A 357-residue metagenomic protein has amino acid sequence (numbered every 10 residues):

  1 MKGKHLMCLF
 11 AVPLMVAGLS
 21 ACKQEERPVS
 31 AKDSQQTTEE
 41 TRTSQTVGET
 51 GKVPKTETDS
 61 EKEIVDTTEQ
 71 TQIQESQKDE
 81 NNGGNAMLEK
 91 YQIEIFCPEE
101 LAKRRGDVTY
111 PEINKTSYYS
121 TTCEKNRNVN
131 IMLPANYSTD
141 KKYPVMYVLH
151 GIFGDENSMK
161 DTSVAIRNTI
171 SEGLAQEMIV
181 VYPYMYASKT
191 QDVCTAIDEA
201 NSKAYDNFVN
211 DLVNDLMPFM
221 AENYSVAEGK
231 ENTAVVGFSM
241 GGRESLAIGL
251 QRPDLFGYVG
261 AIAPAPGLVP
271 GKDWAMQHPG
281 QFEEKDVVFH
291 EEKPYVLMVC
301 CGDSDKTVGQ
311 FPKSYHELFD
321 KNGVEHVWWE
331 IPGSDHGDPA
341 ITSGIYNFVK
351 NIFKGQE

Functional and structural regions predicted by a protein language model:
M1-L6: Positively charged n-region of N-terminal signal peptides that target proteins for export
M7-P13: Sec-dependent N-terminal signal peptides
G18-A21: C-terminal motif of bacterial Sec signal peptides marking the signal peptidase cleavage site
K23-S44: Short, low-complexity, disordered segments immediately C-terminal to signal peptides in bacterial exported proteins
K32, K62, D66-E357: Non-catalytic cap/lid and distal C-terminal segments of serine-dependent acyl enzymes
T37-G51, T56-S60, D66-T71: Extracellular mucin-like PTS domains
